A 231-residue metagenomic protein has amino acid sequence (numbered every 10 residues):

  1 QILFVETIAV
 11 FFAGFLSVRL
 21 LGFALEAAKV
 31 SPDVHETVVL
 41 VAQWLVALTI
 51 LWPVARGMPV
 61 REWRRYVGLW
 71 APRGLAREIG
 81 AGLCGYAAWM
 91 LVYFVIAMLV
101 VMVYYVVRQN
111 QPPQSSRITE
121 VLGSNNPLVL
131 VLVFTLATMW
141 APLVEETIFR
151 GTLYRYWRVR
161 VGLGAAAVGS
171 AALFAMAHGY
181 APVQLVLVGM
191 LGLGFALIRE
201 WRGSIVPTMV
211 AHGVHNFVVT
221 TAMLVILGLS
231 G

Functional and structural regions predicted by a protein language model:
Q1-G68, P72, A76, F217-G231: N-terminal, membrane-interfacial amphipathic/helix-forming hydrophobic leader that caps and precedes the first
L16, L83, A87, M98-R108: Hydrophobic alpha-helical membrane segments
V18-F23, R61, A97, V101 (+2 more regions): Short helix-terminus and kink motifs of transmembrane alpha helices, predominantly at the cytoplasmic interface
L25-P32, G68-A71, Y104-N110, R155-G164: Membrane interface segments of multi-pass transport proteins and intramembrane proteases
P32-E36, A47-L48, A81, G85 (+2 more regions): Short alpha-helical transmembrane interface motifs in multi-pass membrane proteins
V60-W63, V103-R117: Peri-membrane helix termini and adjoining interfacial loops of integral membrane proteins
G74-V95: Interfacial segments of alpha-helical transmembrane regions
W89-M98, Q109-G231: Transmembrane helix-loop-helix hairpins at the membrane interface of multi-pass integral membrane proteins
